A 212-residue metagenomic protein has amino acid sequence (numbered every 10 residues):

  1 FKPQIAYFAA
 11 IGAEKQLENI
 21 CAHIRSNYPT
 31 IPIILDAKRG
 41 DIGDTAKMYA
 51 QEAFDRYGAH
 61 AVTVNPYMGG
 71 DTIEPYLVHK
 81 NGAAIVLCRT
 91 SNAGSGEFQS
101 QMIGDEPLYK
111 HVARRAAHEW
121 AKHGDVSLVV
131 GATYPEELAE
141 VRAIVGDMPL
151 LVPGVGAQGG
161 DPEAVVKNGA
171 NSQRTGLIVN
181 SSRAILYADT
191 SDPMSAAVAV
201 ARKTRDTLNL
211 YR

Functional and structural regions predicted by a protein language model:
F1-P3, I33-L35, V62-V64, A84-C88 (+3 more regions): Hydrophobic faces of well-ordered beta-strands that scaffold small-molecule active sites in alpha/beta enzyme cores
K2-K15: Glycine-rich, proline-tolerant flexible connector loops at the mouths of alpha/beta enzymes
E14-L35, V145, L150: Alpha-helix-loop-beta-strand connector modules within alpha/beta enzyme cores
Q16-I20, Y49, A53, V112 (+5 more regions): A general structural detector for well-ordered alpha-helical segments in enzyme core domains, enriched
C21-N27, L77-V78, A117-A121, V141-V145 (+2 more regions): Surface-exposed amphipathic alpha-helices with a cationic face
D41-V129, D147: Conserved anion-binding
A132-N180, A184: A C-terminal functional module that forms or caps the active site or interfaces directly with catalytic machinery
A164-S172, G176, Y187-R212: C-terminal helical cap(s) of enzyme catalytic domains, especially alpha/beta-barrels
